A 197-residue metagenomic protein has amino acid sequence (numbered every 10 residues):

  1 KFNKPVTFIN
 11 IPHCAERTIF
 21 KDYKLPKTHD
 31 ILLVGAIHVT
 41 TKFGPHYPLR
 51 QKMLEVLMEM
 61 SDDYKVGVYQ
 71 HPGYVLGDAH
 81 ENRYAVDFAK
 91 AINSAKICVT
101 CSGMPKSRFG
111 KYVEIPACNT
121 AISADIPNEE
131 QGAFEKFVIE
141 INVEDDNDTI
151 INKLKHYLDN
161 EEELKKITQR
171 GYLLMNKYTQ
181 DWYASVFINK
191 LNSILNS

Functional and structural regions predicted by a protein language model:
K1-E135, W182, V186: Nucleotide-sugar donor-binding catalytic core of glycosyltransferases
G110, E144-D145, D159, Y178: Residue-level signal for the nucleotide or nucleotide-sugar donor/cofactor binding architecture
Q131-I141, D145, N152-K153: Acidic, glycine-centered active-site loop in nucleotide-sugar glycosyltransferases
D145-E163: C-terminal "capping" alpha-helix adjacent to the active site of nucleotide-linked donor transferases in cell-envelope
E161-N192: A charged, aromatic-enriched C-terminal amphipathic alpha-helix characteristic of glycosyltransferases across folds
N196-S197: Non-catalytic N-terminal targeting/anchoring module and adjacent flexible stem/linker that precedes the structured
